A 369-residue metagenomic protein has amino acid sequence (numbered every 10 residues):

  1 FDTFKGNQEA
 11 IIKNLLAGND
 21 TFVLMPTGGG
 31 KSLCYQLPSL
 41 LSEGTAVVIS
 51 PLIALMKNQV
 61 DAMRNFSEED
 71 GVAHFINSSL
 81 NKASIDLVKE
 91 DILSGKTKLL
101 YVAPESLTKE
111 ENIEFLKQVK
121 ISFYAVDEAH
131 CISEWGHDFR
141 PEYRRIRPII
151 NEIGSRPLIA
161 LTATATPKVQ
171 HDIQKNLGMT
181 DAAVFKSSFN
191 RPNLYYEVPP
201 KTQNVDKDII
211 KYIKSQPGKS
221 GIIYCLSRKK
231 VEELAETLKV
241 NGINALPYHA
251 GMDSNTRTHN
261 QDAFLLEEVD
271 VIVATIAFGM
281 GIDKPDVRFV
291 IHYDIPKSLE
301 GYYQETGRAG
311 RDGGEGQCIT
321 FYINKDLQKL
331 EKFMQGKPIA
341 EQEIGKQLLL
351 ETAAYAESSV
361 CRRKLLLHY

Functional and structural regions predicted by a protein language model:
T3-G6, A10-F22, P26-S32, P38-G44 (+2 more regions): Helicase motor core with emphasis on the C-terminal RecA-like subdomain
V47: ABC nucleotide-binding domain signature
A54: Conserved Rossmann-like nucleotide-cofactor binding loop
L330, M334-Y369: C-terminal accessory/connector segments of nucleic-acid motor ATPases
